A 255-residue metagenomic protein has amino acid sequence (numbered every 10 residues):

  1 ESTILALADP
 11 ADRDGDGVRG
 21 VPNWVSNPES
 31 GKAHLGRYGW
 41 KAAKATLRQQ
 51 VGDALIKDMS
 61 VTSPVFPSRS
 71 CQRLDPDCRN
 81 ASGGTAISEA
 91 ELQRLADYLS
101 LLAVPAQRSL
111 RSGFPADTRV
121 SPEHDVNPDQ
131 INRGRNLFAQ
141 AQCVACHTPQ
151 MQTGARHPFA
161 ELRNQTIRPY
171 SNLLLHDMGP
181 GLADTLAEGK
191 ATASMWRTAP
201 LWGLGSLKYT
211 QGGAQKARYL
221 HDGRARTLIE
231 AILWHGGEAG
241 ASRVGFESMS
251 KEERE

Functional and structural regions predicted by a protein language model:
E1-E255: Periplasmic c-type cytochrome electron-transfer domains
